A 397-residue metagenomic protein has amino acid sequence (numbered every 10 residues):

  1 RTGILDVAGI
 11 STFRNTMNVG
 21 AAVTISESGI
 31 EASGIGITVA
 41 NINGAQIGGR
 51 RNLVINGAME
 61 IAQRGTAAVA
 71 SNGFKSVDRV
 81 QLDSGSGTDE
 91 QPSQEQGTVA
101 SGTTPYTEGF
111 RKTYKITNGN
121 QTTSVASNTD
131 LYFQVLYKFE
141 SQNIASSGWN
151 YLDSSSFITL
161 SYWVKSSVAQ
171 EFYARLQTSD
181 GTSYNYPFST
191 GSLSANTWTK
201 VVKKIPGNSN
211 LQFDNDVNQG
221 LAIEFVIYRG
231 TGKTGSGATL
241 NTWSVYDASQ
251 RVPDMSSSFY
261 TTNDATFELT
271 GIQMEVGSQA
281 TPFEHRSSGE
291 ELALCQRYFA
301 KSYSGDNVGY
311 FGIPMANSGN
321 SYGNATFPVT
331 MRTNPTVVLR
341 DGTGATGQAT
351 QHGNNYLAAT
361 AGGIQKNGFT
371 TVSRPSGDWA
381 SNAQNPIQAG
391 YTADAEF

Functional and structural regions predicted by a protein language model:
R1-R51, E275-F283: Intrinsic low-complexity, repeat-rich intrinsically disordered segments enriched in small/flexible residues
I37-A67, L211-N215, I227-D306, D394-E396: Extracellular polysaccharide-targeting segments
G44, T123-V125, S146-N150, Y186-S194 (+2 more regions): Beta-strand-rich interaction surfaces with strong enrichment in secreted/lumenal proteins
G49-F133: Aromatic (Trp/Tyr/Phe) and Gly/Pro-enriched flexible surface segments
M59, F133-A174, K203-L211, G271-Q273 (+3 more regions): Extra-cytoplasmic beta-strand recognition segments
T122-L152, T182-P187, A380-S381, P386: Secreted extracellular polysaccharide-interacting domains
E171-Y173, N185, K301-F397: Phosphate/adenylate-binding glycine loop and adjacent helical scaffold
S183-F213: Extracellular carbohydrate recognition and processing domains and analogous Trp-centered ligand-binding platforms
